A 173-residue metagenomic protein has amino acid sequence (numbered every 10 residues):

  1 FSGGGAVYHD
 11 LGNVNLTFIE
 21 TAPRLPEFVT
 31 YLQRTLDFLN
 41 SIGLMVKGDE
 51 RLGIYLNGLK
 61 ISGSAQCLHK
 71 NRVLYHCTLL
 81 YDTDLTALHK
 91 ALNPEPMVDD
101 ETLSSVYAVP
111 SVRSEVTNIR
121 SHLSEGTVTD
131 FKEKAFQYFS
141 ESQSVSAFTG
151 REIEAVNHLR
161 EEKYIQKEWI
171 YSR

Functional and structural regions predicted by a protein language model:
F1-P26: N-terminal lobe of the biotin/lipoate ligase/transferase fold
G5, I54, T117-R120: Conformational gate/switch positions in structured elements
D10-G12, N57-I61: A short, glycine/Asx- and small/polar-enriched loop/turn that sits immediately N-terminal to a beta-strand
N13, R51-G53, N71-R72: A generic structural signal for beta-strand entry/edge sites
V29: Structured, non-membrane catalytic/scaffold regions adjacent to prosthetic-group chemistry
Q33-M45, K60-S64, L68-R173: Long, positively charged amphipathic alpha-helical accessory segments at protein N-termini or as interdomain linkers
L44-Y55: A short glycine-rich, hydrophobically flanked beta-strand micro-motif that places a catalytic Asp/Glu for divalent metal
